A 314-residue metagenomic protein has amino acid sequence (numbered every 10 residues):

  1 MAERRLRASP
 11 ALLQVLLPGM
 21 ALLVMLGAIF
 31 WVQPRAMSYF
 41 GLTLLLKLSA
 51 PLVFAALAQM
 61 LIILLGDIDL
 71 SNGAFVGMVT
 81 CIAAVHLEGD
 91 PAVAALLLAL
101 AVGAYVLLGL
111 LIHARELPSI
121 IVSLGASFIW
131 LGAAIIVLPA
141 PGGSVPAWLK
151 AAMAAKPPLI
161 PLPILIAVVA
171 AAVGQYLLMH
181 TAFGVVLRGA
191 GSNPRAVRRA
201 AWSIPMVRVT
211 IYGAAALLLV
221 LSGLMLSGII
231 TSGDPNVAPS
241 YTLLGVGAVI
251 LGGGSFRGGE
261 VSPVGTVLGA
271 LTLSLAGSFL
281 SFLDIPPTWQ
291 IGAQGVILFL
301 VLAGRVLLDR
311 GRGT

Functional and structural regions predicted by a protein language model:
M1-W31, A172-G174, S192-M206, A276-T314: Cytosolic-side transmembrane-helix boundaries in multi-pass membrane proteins
A21-M37, I63-L65, A133-A140, G174-A182: Structural signal for alpha-helical transmembrane segments and their membrane-water exit/capping regions in multi-pass
V24-G89, L110-R115, A248-P263, V296 (+1 more regions): Single transmembrane alpha-helix segments in multi-pass membrane proteins
V32-L44, A134-P139, L178-M179, I211 (+2 more regions): Inter-helical junctions in multi-pass inner-membrane proteins, predominant in energy-converting antiporter-like
G89-S127, L268-G269: Alpha-helical transmembrane segments within multi-pass membrane transporters and channels
V93-L97, G103-L108, I112, L159-G233: Helix-loop-helix "hairpin" substructures at the membrane interface of multi-pass membrane proteins
R115, S119-T181, V207-T210, I229-A238 (+2 more regions): Transmembrane helix-bundle core of multi-pass membrane transporters and related energy-transducing complexes
L219, I229-G295: Transmembrane alpha-helical segments in multi-pass inner-membrane proteins
